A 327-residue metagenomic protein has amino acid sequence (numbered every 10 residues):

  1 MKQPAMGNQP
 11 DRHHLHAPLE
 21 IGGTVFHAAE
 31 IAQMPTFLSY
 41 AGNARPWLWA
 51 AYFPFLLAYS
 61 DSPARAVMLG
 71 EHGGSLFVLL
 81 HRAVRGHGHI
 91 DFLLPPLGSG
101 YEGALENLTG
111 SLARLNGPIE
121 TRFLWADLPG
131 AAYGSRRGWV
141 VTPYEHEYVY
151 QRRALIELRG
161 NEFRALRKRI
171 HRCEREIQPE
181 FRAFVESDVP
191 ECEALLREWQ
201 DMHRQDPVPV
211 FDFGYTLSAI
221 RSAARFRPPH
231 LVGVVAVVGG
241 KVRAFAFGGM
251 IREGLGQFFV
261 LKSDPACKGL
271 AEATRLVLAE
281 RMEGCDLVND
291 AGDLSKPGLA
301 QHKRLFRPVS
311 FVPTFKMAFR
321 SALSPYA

Functional and structural regions predicted by a protein language model:
M1-L79, L323-A327: Non-cleavable N-terminal signal-anchor transmembrane helices
P4-A17, I21, W139-R159, L287-A327: Active-site/acyl-donor-binding loops of N-acyltransferases
N8-D11, R136-V208: Acyltransferase donor/substrate-recognition loop-hinge adjacent to the catalytic core
A29, M34, L38-A66, A165-K168 (+1 more regions): A conserved beta-strand-loop-helix scaffold within acyl/acetyltransferase catalytic domains
A50-W125, V237-P265: Conserved donor-binding loop and adjoining core beta-sheet/short helix segment in diverse acyl/aminoacyl transferases
A113-Y144: Non-catalytic accessory segments adjacent to catalytic cores
L124-G130, I170, L294-K296: Short, polar loop motifs at secondary-structure junctions
H230-S321: Aromatic (often tryptophan-rich) hydrophobic motifs at membrane interfaces
